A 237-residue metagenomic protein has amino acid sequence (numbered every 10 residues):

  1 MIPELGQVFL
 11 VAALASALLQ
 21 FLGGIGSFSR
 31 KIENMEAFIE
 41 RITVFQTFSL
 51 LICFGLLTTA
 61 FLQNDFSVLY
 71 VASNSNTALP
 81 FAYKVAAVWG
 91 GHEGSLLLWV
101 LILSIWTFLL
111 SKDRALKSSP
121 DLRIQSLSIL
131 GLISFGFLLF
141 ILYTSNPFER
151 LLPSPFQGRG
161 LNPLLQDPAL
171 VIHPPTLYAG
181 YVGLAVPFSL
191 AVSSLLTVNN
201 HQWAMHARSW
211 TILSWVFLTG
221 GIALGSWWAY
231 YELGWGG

Functional and structural regions predicted by a protein language model:
M1-G237: Polytopic transmembrane helical bundles with strong interfacial aromatic enrichment
